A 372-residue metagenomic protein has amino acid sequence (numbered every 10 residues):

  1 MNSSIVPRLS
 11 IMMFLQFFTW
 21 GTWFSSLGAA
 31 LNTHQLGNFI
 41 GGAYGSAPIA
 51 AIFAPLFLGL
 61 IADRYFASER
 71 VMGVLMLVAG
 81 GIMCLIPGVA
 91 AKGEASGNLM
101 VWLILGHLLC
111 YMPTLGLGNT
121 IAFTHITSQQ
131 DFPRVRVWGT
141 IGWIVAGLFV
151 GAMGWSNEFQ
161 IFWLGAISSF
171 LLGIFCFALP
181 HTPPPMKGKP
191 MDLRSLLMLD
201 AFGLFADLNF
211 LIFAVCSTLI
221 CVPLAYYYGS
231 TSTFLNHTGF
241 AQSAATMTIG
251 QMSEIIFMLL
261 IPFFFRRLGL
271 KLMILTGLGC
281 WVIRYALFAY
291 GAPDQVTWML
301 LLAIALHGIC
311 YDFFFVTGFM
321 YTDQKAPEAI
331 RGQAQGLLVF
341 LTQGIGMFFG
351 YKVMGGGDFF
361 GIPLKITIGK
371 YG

Functional and structural regions predicted by a protein language model:
M1-A51, N209-T248, F315: Helix-loop boundary and gating motifs at the non-cytosolic
M1-S3, L179-V215: Juxtamembrane intracellular "pre-TM" segments in multi-pass secondary transporters
F14, I82, A95-G116, I121 (+2 more regions): Hydrophobic core of transmembrane alpha-helices in multi-pass small-molecule transporters, especially MFS/SLC-type
G42-A62, T248-L260: Central cavity-lining transmembrane alpha-helices of secondary-active solute carriers, predominantly the Major
D63-L77, R266-L278: Cytoplasmic membrane-interface "Motif A"-like loop-to-helix N-cap segments of 12-TM Major Facilitator Superfamily
L77-E94, C280-P293: C-terminal ends and interior cores of transmembrane alpha-helices in multi-pass membrane transporters/permeases
A152-S169, G355-G372: A membrane-interface helix-boundary motif in multi-pass transporters
L272-G318: C-terminal transmembrane helical hairpin of 12-TM major facilitator-type secondary transporters
